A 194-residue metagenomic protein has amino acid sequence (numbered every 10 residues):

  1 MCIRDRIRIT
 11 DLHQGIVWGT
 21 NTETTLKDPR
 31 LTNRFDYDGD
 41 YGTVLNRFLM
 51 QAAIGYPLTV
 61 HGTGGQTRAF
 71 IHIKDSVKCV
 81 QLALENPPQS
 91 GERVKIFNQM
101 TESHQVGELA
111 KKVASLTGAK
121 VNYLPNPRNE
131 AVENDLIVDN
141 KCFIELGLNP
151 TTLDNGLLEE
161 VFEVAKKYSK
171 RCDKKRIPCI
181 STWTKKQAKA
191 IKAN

Functional and structural regions predicted by a protein language model:
M1-I3, V106: Short, small-residue-biased leader/transition segments that mark boundaries at the very start of proteins
I3-G15, T20, V44-I54: Active-site Tyr-X1-5-Lys
R6, D11-L12, D38, P57 (+2 more regions): Compositionally biased, intrinsically disordered low-complexity regions enriched in proline and serine
G15-G42, G62-K74: Glycine-rich "substrate-gating" loop/helix at the edge of Rossmann-like oxidoreductase active sites
A52-N194: C-terminal substrate-binding subdomain of Rossmann-fold SDR/epimerase-dehydratase oxidoreductases
